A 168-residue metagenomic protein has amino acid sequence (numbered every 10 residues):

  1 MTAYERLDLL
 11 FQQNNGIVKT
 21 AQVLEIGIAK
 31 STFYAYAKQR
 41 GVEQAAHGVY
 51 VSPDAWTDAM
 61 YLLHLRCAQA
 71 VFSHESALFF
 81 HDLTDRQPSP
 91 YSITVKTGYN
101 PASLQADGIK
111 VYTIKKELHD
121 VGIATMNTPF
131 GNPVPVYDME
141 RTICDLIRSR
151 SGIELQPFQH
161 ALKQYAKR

Functional and structural regions predicted by a protein language model:
M1-T2: Intrinsically disordered, low-complexity and often Lys/Arg-enriched segments
R6, L10, N15-I26, A37 (+2 more regions): Nucleic-acid-binding surface
R40: Glycine-centered, phosphate/nucleic-acid-interacting loop/turn motifs that mediate DNA/RNA or nucleotide
